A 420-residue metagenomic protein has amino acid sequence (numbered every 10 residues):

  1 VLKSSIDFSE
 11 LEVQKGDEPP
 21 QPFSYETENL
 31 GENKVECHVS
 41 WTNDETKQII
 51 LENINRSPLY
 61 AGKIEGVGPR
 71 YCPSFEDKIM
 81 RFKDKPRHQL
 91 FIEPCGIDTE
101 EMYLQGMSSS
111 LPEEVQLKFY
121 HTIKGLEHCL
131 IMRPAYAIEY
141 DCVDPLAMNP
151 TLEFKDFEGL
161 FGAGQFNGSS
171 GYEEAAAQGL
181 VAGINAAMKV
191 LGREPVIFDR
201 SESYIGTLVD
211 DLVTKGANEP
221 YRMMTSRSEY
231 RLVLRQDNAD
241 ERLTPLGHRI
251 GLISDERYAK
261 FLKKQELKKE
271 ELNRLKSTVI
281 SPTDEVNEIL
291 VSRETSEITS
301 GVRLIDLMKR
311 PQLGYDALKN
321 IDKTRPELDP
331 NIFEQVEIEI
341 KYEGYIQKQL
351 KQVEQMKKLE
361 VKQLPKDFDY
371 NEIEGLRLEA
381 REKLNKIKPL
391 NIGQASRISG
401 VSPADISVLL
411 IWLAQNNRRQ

Functional and structural regions predicted by a protein language model:
V1-L117, T214-N287, V291-V302, D306-P311: An anion/pyrophosphate-binding glycine-rich loop and adjacent beta-alpha core in soluble alpha-beta enzymes
L2-L11, D141-L146, Y172-A175, V209-D210: Short acidic, glycine/serine/threonine-rich loops at helix termini
Y103-S169, I197-D210, D329-K383, K388: A glycine-rich dinucleotide-binding beta-alpha-beta segment and adjacent secondary-structure elements that constitute
Q165-E173, E229-R231: Glycine-rich phosphate/pyrophosphate-binding beta-alpha loops
A175-F198: Internal hydrophobic alpha-helix adjacent to the cofactor/substrate pocket in enzyme cavities
M188-E194, A404-I411: Short arginine-rich
R227, A239, T244-R249, I253-D405 (+1 more regions): Extended, charge-enriched "interface" segments that sit outside catalytic cores
